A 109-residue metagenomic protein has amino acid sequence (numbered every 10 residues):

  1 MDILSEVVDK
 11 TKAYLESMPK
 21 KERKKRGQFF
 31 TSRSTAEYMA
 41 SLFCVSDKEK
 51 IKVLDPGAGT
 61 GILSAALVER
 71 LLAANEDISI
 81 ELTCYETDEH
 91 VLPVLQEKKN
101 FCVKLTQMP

Functional and structural regions predicted by a protein language model:
M1-P109: SAM-dependent methyltransferase catalytic region
